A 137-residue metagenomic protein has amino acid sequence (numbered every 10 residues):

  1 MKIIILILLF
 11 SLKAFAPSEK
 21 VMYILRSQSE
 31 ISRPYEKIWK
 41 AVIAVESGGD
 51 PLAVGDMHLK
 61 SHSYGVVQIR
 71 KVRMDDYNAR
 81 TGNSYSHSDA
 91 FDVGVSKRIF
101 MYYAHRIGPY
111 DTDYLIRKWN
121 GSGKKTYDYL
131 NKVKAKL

Functional and structural regions predicted by a protein language model:
M1-I4, T112: Structural motif marking the loop-to-transmembrane transition
I3-L12: Sec-dependent N-terminal signal peptides
P17-L137: Catalytic glycan-binding domains that act on GlcNAc-containing polysaccharides
